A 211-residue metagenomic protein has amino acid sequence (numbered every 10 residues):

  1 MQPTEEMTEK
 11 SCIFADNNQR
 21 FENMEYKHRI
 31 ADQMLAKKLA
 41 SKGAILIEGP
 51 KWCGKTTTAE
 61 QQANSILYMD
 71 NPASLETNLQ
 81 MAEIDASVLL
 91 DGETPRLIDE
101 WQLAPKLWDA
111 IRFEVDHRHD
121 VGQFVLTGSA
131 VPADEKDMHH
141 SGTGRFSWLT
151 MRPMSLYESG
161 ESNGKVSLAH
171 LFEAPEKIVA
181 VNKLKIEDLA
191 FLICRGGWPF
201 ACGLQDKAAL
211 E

Functional and structural regions predicted by a protein language model:
P3-N23, L156, E161-E211: Interdomain hinge/linker elements that couple catalytic modules in large macromolecular machines
F21-L39: Pre-Walker A adenine-sensing motif
I47: Hydrophobic anchor at the beta1->P-loop junction of P-loop NTPases
K55-T56: Conserved lysine of the Walker
I66-P95: Short glycine-rich substrate-engagement loop in P-loop NTPases that contacts/grips substrate
L97-I98, Q123-S129, T150, S159: Structural recognition of the conserved hydrophobic beta-strand(s) that form the central parallel beta-sheet of P-loop
W108-P132, H139-H140: Conserved catalytic/switch belt of AAA+ P-loop NTPases
P132-W148, G160-K165: Short regulatory helix/loop adjacent to the ATP-binding pocket of P-loop NTPases
